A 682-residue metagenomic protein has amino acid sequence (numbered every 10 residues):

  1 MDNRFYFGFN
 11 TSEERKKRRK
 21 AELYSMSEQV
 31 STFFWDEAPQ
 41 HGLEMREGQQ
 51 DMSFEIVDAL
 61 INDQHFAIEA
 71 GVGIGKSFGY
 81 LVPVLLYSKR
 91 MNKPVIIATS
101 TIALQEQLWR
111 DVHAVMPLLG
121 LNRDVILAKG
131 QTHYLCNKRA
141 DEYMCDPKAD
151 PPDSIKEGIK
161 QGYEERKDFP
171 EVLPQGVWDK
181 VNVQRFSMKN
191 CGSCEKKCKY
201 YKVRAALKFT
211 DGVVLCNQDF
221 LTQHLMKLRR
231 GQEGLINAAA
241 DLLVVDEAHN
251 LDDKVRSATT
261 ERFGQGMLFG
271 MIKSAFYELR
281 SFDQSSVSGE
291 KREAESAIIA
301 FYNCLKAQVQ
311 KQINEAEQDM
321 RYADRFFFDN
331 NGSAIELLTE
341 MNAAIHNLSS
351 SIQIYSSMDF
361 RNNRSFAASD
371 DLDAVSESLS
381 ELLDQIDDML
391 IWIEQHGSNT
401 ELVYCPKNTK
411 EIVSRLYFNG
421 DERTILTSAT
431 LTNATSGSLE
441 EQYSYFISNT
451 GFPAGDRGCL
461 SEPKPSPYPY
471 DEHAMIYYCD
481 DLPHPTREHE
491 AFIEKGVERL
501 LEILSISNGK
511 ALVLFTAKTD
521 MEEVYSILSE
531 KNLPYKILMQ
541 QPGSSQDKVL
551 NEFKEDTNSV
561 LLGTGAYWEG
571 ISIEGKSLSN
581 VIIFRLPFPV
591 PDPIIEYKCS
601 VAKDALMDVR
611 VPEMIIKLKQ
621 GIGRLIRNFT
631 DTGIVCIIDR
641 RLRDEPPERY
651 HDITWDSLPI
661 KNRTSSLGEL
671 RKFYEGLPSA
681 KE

Functional and structural regions predicted by a protein language model:
D2-E44, M91-V214, Q218-T222, S281-G289 (+5 more regions): A substrate-engagement module of RecA-like helicase motors
V57-D58, F78-M91, D111-V115: Walker A/P-loop NTP-binding motif
N62-V82: Walker A/P-loop
Y80, L86, E106, R110 (+3 more regions): Signature of the SF2 helicase/ATPase Hel1-core->accessory helical subdomain module
M188-G212, T222-G234, L348-A474, C479-D480 (+5 more regions): A contiguous, basic/glycine-rich beta-loop/short-helix subdomain that forms a polymer-engagement track
C479-E490, Q541-R643: Conserved RecA-like P-loop NTPase helicase motor core
L482-T516: Conserved interdomain hinge at the start of the Helicase C-terminal
T516-Q541: Conserved helicase motor "Helicase C" RecA-like lobe of SF1/SF2 P-loop NTPases
